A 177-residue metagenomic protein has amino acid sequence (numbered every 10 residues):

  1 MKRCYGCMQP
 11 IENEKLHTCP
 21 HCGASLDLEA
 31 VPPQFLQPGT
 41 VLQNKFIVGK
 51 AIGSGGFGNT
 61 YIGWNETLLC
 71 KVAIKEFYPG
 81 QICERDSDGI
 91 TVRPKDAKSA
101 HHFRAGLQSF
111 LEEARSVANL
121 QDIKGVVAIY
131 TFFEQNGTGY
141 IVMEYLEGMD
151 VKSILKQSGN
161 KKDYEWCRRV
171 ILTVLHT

Functional and structural regions predicted by a protein language model:
E29-V48: A short, low-complexity linker immediately N-terminal to eukaryotic Hanks-type protein kinase catalytic domains
G49-G55, T60: Protein kinase glycine-rich loop
W64-V72, Y78-C83: Conserved N-lobe loop of protein kinases adjacent to the ATP-binding glycine-rich P-loop
E84-L120: AlphaC helix of the eukaryotic protein kinase fold
T131-F132: Activation-segment/catalytic-loop signature of the eukaryotic protein kinase fold
N136-D150, I154: Conserved short submotifs of the Hanks-type protein kinase catalytic core that shape the nucleotide-binding pocket
V151-D163: AlphaC helix of the protein kinase catalytic domain
V170-I171: Activation segment signature within eukaryotic-like protein kinase domains
